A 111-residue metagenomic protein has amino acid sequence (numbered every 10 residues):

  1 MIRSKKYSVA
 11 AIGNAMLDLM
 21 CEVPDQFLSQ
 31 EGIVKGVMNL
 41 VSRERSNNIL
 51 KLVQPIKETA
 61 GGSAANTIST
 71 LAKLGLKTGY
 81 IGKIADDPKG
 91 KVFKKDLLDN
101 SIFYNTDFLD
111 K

Functional and structural regions predicted by a protein language model:
I2-I81, K91-V92: Glycine-rich phosphate/adenosyl-contacting loop at the front of the ribokinase-like
I81-K83, D107: Structural motif
D86, G90-L98: Short, electropositive alpha-helical surface patch
D96-K111: A glycine-rich helix N-cap at a beta->alpha junction
